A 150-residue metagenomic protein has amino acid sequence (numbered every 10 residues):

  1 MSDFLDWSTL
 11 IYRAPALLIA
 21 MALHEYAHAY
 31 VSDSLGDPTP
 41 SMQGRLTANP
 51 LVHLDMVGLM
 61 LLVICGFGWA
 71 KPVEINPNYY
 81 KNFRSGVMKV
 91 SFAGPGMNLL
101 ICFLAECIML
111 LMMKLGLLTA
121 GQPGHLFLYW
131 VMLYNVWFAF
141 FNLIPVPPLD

Functional and structural regions predicted by a protein language model:
M1-L149: Hydrophobic transmembrane alpha-helices and their immediate loop junctions in multi-pass integral membrane proteins
